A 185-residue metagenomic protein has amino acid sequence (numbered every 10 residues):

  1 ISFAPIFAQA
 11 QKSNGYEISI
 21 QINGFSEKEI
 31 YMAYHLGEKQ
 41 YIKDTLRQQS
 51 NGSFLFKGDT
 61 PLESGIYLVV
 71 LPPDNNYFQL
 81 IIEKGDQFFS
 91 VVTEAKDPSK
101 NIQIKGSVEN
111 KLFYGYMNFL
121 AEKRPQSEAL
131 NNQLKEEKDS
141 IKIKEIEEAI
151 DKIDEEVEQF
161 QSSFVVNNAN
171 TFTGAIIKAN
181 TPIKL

Functional and structural regions predicted by a protein language model:
I1-P5: Bacterial N-terminal signal peptides
A10-A169, I176-N180, K184: A non-transmembrane, solvent-exposed segment enriched in polar/low-complexity residues
